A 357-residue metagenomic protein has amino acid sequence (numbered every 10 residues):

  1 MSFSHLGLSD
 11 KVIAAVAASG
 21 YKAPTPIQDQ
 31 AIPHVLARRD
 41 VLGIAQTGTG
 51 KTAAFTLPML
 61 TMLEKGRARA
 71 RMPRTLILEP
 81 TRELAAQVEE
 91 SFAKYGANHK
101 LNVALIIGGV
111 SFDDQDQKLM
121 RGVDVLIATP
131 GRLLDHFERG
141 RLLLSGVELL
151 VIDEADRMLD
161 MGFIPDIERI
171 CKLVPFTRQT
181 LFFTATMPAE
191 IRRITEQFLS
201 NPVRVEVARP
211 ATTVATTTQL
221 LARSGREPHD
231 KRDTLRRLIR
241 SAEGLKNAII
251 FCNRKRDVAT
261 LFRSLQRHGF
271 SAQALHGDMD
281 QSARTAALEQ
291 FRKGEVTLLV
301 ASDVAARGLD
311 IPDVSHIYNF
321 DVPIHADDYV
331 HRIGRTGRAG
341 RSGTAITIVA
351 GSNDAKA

Functional and structural regions predicted by a protein language model:
S2-A357: Conserved helicase RecA-like core
